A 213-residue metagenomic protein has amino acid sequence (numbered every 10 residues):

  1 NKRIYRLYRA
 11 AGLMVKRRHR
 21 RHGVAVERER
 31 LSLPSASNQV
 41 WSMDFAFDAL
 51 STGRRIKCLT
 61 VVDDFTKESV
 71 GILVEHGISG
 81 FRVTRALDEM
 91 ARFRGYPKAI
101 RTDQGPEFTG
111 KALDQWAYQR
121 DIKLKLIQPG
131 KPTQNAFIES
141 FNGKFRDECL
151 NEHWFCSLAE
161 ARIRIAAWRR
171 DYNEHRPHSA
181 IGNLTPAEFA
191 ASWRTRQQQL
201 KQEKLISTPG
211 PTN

Functional and structural regions predicted by a protein language model:
N1-N213: Charged DNA-binding/catalytic regions of mobile-element recombinases
